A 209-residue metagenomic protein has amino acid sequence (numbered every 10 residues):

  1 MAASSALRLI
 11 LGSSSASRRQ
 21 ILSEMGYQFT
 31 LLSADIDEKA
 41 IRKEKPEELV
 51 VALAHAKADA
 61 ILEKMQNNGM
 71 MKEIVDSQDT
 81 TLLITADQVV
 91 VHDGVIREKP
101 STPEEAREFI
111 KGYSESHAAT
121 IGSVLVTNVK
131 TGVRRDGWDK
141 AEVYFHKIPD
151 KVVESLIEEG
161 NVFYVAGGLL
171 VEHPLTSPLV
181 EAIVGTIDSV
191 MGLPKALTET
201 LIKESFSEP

Functional and structural regions predicted by a protein language model:
A2-I10, S23, E47-P209: Anionic-ligand binding patches
L9, A16-Q28: NAD(P)+-binding Rossmann beta1-loop-alpha1 motif at the extreme N-terminus of oxidoreductases
S13-A16, I41-E44: Generic detector of contiguous secondary-structure segments
S14, A34, V129: Cofactor-binding loop segments of dinucleotide-utilizing enzymes, especially the Rossmann-like FAD- and NAD(P)+-binding
G26-K43, R134-K140: Short glycine-rich, Thr/Ser-proximal phosphate-binding strand/loop in the N-terminal lobe of ATP-dependent enzymes
